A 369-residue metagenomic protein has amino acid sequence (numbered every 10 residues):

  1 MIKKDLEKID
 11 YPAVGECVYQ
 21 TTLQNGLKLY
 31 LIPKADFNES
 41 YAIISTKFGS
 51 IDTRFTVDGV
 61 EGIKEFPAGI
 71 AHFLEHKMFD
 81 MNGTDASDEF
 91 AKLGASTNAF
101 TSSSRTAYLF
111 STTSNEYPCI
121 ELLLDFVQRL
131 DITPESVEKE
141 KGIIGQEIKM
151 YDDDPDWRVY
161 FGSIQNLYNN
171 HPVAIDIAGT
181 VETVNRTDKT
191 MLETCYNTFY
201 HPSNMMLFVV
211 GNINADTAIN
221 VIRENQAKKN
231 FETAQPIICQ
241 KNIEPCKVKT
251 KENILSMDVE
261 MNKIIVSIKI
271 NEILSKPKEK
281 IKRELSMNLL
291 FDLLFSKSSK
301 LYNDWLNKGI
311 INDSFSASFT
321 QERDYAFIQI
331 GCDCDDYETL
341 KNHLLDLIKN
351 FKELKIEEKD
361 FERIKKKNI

Functional and structural regions predicted by a protein language model:
M1-D85, E193-Y196, Y200-D304: His/Glu-rich zincin catalytic helix
M1-I2, T22, M81, D85-I237 (+4 more regions): Charge-rich, well-structured scaffold segments of protease-associated domains
